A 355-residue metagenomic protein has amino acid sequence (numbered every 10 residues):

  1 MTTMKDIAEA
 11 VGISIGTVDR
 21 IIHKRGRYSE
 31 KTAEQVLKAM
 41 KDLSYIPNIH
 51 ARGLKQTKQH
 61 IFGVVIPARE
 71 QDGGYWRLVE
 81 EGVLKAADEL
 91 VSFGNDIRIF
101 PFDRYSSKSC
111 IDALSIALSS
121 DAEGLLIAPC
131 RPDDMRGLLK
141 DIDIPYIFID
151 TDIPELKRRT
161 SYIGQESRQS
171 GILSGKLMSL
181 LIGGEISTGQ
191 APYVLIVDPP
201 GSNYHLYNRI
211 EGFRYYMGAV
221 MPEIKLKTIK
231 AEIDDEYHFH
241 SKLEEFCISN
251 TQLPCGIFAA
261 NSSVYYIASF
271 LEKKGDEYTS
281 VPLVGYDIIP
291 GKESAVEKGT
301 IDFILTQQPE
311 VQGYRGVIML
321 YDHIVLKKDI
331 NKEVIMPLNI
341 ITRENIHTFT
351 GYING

Functional and structural regions predicted by a protein language model:
M1-T57: N-terminal helix-turn-helix DNA-binding module of bacterial transcription factors
N48-D112: Amphipathic helical "hinge" segments at domain boundaries
P67-Y75, I99-S109, R131, I163-I172 (+5 more regions): Hinge/beta->alpha junction and helix N-cap segments in small-molecule ligand-binding domains
G124-I142, F213, K227, A231-G291: Hydrophobic alpha-helical
R131-Q169, I289-E297: Flexible loop/hinge segments that line or gate small-molecule binding clefts
Y162-P192, H240, K292, Q308-V325: Hydrophobic alpha-helical segments within soluble ligand-binding/sensing domains
M217, Q308-G355: Hinge/cleft segment of the Venus flytrap/periplasmic-binding protein
